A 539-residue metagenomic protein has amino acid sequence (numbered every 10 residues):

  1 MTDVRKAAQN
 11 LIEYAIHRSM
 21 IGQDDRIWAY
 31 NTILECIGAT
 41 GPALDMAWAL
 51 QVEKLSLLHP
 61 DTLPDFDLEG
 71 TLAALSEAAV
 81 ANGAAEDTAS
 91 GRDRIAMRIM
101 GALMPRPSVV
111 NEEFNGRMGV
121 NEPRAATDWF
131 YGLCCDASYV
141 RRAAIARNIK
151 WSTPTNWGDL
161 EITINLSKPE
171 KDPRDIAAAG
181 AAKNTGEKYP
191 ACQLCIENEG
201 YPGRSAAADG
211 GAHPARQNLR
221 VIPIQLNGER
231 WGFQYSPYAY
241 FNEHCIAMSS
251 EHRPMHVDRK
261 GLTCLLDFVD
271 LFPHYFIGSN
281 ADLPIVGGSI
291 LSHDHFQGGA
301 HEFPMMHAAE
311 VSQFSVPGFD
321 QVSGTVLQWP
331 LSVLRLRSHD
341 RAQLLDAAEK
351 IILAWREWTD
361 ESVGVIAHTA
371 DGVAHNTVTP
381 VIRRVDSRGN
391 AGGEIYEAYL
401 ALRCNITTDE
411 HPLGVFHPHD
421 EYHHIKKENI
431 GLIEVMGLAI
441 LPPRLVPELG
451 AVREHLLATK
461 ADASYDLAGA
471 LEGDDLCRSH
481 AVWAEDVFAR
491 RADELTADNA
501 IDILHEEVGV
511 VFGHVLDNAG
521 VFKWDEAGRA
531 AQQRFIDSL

Functional and structural regions predicted by a protein language model:
M1-A208, Y399-L402, I406-L539: Sequence termini and other peripheral, non-core segments
P154, V286-L291: Short glycine-biased active-site loop of nucleotidyltransferases that positions the nucleotide triphosphate and helps
S167, D282-P284: Active-site beta-loop-alpha junctions enriched in small/polar residues
P202-A281, E302, D320-K460, S464 (+1 more regions): Catalytic residues for metal-mediated phosphoryl-transfer on nucleic acids/nucleotides
I285, P304: Surface-exposed, flexible loop/turn segments at secondary-structure boundaries
I290-F303: Histidine-centered catalytic micro-motifs
M306-S312, V316-P317, L441: ATP-dependent carboxylate activation and anion-phosphoryl transfer catalytic cores that bind Mg-ATP to form
